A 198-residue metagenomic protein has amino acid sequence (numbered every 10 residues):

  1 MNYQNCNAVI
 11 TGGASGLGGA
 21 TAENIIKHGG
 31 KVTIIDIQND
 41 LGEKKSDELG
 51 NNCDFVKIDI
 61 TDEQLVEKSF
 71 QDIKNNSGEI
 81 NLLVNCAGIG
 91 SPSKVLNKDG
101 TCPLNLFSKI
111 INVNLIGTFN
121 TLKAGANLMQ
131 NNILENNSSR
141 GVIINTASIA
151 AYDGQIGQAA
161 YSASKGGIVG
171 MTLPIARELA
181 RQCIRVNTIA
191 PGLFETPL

Functional and structural regions predicted by a protein language model:
N2-V32, I175: Canonical Rossmann dinucleotide-binding motif of NAD(H)/NADP(H)-dependent dehydrogenases/reductases, specifically
N39, K57-S69, L104: The beta1-alpha1 cofactor-binding region of Rossmann-like NAD(H)/NADP(H)-dependent oxidoreductases
I89, G100-N120, I144, Y161 (+1 more regions): Catalytic Tyr-X3-Lys loop
G90-S108, N127, N131-N137, G157-A160: Conserved mid-core segment of classical short-chain dehydrogenase/reductases
L122, S164, T172: Active-site helix of classical SDR
N127, R177-E178: Alpha-helical segment proximal to the catalytic Tyr-Lys
S148: Residue(s) in the substrate-gating loop at a strand-loop-helix junction that position the organic substrate next
A190-P197: Short, flexible catalytic-loop segment of classical short-chain dehydrogenase/reductase
